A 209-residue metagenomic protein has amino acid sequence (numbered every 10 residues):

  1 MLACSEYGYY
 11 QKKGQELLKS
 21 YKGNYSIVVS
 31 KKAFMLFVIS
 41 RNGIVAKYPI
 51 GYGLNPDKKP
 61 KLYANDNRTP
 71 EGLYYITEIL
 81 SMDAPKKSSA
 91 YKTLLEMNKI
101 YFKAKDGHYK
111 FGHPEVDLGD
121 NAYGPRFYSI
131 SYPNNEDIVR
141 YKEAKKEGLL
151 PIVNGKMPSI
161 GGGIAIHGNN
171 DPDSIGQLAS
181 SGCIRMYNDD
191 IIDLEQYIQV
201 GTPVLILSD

Functional and structural regions predicted by a protein language model:
M1-D209: N-terminal pre-domains immediately preceding structured catalytic cores
